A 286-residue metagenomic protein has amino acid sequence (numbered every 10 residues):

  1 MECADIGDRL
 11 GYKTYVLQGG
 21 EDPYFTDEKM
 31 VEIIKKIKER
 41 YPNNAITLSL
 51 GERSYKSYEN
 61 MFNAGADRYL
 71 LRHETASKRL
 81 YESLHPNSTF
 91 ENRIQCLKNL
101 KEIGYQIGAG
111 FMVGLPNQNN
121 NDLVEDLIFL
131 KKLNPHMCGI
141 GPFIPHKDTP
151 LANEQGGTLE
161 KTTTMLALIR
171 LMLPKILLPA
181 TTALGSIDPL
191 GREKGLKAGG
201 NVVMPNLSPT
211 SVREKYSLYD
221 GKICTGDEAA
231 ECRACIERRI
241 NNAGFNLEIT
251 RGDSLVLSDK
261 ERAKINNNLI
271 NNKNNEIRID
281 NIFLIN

Functional and structural regions predicted by a protein language model:
M1-E2, G7-E28, I33-I34, K38-L97 (+2 more regions): Core AdoMet radical
L17, L71, L100, L130 (+2 more regions): Conserved, mostly hydrophobic/aromatic
E21-T26, N87, G114-N119, L151 (+2 more regions): Short, small-residue-enriched loops and turns at beta-alpha junctions that line or gate enzyme active sites
F25-L50, S88-G108, N153-L178, E228-N241: Alpha-helix-loop-beta-strand connector modules within alpha/beta enzyme cores
S54-N63, P116-L130, G185-K197: Catalytic cores of alpha/beta
N134-N286: Auxiliary Fe-S-binding modules of radical SAM enzymes
